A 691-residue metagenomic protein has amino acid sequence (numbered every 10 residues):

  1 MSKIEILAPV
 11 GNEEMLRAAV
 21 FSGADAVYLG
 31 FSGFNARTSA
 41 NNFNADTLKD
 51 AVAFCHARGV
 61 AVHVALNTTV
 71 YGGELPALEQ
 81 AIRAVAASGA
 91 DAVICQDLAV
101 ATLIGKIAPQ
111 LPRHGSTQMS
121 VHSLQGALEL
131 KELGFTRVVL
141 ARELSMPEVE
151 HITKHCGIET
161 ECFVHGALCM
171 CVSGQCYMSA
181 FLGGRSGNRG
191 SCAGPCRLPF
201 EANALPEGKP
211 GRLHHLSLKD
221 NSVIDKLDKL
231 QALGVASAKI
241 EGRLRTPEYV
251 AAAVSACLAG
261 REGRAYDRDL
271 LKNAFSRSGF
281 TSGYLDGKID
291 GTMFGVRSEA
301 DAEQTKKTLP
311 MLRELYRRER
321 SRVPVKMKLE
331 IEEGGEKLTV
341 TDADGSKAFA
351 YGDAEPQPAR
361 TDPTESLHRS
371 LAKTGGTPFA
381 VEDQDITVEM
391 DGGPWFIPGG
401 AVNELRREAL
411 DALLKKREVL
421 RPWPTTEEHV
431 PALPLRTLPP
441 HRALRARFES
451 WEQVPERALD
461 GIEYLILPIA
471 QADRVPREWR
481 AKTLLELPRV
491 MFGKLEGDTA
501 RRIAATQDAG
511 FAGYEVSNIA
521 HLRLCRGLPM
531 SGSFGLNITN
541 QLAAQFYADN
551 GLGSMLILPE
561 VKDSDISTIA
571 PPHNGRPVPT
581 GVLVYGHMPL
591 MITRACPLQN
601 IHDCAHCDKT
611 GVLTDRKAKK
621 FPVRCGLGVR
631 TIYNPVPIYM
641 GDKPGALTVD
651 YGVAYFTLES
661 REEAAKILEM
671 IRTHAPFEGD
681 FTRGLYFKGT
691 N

Functional and structural regions predicted by a protein language model:
M1-S22, A26-R37, A51-V52, R58-A86 (+5 more regions): Surface-exposed amphipathic alpha-helical tracts and adjacent flexible/coil segments at the periphery of soluble enzymes
F43-L48: Glycine-rich, highly charged phosphate/nucleotide-binding loops
T102: A cross-family signal for key residues in well-ordered alpha-helices that form functional helical elements
H122: Active-site PLP-lysine loop of aminotransferase-like
